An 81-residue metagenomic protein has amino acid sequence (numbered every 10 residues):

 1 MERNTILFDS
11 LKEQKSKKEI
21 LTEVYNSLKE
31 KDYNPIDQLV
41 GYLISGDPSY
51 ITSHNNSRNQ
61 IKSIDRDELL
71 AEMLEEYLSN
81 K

Functional and structural regions predicted by a protein language model:
M1-K81: Intrinsically disordered, low-complexity, basic-enriched segments
